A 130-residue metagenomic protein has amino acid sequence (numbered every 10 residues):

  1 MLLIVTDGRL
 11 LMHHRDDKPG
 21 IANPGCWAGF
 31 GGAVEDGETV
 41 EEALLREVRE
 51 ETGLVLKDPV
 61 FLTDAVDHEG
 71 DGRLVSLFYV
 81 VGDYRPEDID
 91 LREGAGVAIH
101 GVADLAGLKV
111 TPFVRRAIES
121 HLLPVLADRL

Functional and structural regions predicted by a protein language model:
M1-L11, F30-A33, D64: Conserved N-terminal beta-strand and adjoining loop/helix that marks the start of the Nudix/MutT-like hydrolase domain
V5-L10, D17-P19, E35, D71 (+1 more regions): Short, charged/polar surface micro-motifs in flexible loops or helix N-caps
P19-G25: A conserved beta-turn-beta hairpin within the catalytic core of GNAT-like acetyltransferases that forms part
F30-T63: The catalytic Nudix box helix
A65-D88, A98-V102, R115-L126: Active-site-adjacent beta-strand/loop module that shapes the phosphate/pyrophosphate-binding cleft
L105-A106: A generic structural signal for short hydrophobic patches within well-formed alpha-helices
